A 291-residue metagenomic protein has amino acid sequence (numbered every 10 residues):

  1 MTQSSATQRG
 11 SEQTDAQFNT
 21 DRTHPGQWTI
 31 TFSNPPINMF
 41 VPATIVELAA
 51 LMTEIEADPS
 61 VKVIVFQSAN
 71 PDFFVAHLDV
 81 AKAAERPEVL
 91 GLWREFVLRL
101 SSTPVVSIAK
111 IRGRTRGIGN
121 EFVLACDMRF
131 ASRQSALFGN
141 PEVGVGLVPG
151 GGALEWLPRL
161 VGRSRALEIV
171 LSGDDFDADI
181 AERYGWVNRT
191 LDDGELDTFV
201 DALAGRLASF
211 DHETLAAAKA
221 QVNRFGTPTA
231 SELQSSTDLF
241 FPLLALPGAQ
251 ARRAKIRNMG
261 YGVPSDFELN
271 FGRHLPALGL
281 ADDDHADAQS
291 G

Functional and structural regions predicted by a protein language model:
M1-P25, P71, G173, D177-A178 (+2 more regions): C-terminal alpha-helix plus adjacent terminal tail
P25-S33, A43-E85, R99-I111, M128 (+1 more regions): A structural preference for short, pocket-lining loop segments at secondary-structure junctions
I30, F66, D79, F122-L124 (+3 more regions): Hydrophobic/aromatic residues within transmembrane alpha-helices of multi-pass small-molecule transporters
A43-E47, L92, R99, F199 (+2 more regions): Charged catalytic carboxylate motif
R86-R94: Active-site-proximal gating segment of KS-fold condensing enzymes and close homologs
R99-H212: Crotonase-fold acyl-CoA enzyme core
